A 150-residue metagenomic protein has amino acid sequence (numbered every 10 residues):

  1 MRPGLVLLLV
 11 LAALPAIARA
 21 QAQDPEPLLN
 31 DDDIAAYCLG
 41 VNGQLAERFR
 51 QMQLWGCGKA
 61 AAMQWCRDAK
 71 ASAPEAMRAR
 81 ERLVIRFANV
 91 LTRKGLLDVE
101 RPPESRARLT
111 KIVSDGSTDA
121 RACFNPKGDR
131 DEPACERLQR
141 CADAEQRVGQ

Functional and structural regions predicted by a protein language model:
M1-G4: Positively charged n-region of N-terminal signal peptides that target proteins for export
V6-P15: Bacterial N-terminal signal peptides
A16, I34-A35, R137: Generic detector of short, well-ordered, non-transmembrane alpha-helical segments enriched in hydrophobic residues
A16-A22: Sec/Tat signal peptide C-region and signal peptidase I cleavage site
Q23-D31, A46-Q51, G56-A60, K111-E136: Secretory-pathway extracellular proteins and peptide precursors enriched for disulfide-bonded cysteines
P27-L96: Short N-proximal segments of mature Sec-exported proteins
R67-Q150: Compact alpha-helical subdomains of small soluble proteins
